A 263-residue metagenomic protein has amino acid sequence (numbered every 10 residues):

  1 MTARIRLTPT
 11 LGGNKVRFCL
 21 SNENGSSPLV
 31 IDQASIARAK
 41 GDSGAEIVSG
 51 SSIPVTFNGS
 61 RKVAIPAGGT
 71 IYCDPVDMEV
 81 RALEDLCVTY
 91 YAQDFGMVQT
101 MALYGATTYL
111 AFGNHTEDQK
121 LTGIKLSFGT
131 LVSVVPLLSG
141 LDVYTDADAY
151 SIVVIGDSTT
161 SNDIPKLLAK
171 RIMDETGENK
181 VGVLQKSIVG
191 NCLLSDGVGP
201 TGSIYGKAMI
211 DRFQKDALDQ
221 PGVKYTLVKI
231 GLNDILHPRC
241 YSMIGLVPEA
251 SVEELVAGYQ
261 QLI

Functional and structural regions predicted by a protein language model:
M1-I155, T160-S161, G177-E178: N-terminal secretory targeting modules
A39, I188, G231: Flexible loop residues that form catalytic and substrate-binding hotspots at small-molecule/glycan-binding clefts
M97-V98, D163, L193-S195, I235-C240: Extracytoplasmic/secreted cell-surface and envelope-processing proteins
A149-R171, V189-C192: Catalytic nucleophile-elbow at a beta strand-turn-alpha helix junction centered on a G-D-S/GDSL motif, marking
S151-G156, T160, K180-S187, K224-K229: Structural recognition of the beta-strand scaffold that forms the well-ordered cores of secreted hydrolase catalytic
L167-E175, K180-L184, V223, L232-N233: Acidic, glycine-rich loop-and-beta core segments that form the ion-binding/anion-interacting portion of active sites
T176, G202-I263: Alpha-helical cap/lid subdomain in secreted, periplasmic, or secretory-pathway luminal O-acyl-processing enzymes
G177-G197: Short connector loops at secondary-structure junctions
